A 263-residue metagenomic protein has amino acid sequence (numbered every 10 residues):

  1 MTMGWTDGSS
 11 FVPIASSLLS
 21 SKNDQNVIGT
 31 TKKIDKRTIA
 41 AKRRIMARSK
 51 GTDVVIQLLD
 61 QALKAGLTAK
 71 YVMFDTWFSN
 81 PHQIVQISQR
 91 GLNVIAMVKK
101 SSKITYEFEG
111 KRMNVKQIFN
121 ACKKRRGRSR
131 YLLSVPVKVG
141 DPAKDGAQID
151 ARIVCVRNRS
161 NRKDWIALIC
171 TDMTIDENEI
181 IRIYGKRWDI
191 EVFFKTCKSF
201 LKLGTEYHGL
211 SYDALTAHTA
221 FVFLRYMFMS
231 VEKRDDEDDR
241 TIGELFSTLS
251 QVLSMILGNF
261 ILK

Functional and structural regions predicted by a protein language model:
M1-W5: Short beta-strand scaffold segments in enzyme catalytic cores
S10-V12, S17-K263: Single, function-defining residue in the core of a domain
